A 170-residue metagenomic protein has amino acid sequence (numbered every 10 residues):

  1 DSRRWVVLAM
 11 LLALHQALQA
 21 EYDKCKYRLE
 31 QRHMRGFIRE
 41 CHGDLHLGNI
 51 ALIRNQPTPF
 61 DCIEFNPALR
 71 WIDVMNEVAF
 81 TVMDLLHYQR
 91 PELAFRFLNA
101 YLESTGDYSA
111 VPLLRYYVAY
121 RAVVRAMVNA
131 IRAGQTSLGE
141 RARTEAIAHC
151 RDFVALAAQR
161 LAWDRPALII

Functional and structural regions predicted by a protein language model:
D1-L47, A51-L168: ATP-dependent phospho-/nucleotidyl transfer catalytic cores
